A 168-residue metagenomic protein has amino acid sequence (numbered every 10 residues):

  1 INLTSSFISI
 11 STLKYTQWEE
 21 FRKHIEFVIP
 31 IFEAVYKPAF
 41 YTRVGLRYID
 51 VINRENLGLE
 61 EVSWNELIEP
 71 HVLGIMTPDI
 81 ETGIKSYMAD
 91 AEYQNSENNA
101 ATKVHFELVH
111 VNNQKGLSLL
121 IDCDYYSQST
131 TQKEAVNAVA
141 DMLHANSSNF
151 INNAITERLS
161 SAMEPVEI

Functional and structural regions predicted by a protein language model:
I1-K14: Long, hydrophobic/aromatic-enriched structural stretches that serve as scaffold segments
T12-T16, D124-Y126: Secondary-structure transition/turn motif
Q17-E19, K23-T42: Secondary-structure boundary elements
W18, R54, S129-T131: Residue-level signal for secondary-structure boundary sites
F27, H110-N113, Q128, N149: Long compositionally biased, domain-poor regions of proteins
A34-I52, I80-S86, F150-I168: Short glycine-rich, low-complexity/disordered patches
R43-L120, D124: Aromatic/basic-lined ligand-recognition segments that form π-stacking hydrophobic pockets flanked by Lys/Arg to engage
L117-I168: Long, compositionally biased interface segments
